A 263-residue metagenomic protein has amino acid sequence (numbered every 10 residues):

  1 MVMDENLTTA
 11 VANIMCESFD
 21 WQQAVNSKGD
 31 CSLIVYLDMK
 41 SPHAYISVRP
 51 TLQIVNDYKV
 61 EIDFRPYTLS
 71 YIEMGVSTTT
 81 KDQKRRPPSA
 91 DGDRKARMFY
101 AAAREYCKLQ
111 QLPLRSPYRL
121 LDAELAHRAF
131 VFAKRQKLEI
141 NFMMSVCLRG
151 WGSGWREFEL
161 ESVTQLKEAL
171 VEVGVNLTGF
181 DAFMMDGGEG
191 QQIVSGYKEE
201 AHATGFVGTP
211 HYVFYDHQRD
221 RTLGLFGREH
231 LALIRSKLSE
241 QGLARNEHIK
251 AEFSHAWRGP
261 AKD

Functional and structural regions predicted by a protein language model:
M1-N6: N-terminal targeting signals for export/organelle localization
L7, V11-I14, F19, G29-K59 (+1 more regions): C-terminal cap of thioredoxin/glutaredoxin-like
T9-S27, L69-M74, T78: Short alpha-helical hairpin
D20-A24, G75-V76, M98-A102, L114 (+3 more regions): Short hydrophobic/aromatic-rich motifs at helix boundaries and adjacent loops
Q23-N26, S89-D93, L170-G174: A broad, low-specificity signal for short, low-complexity segments enriched in glycine/proline and polar/charged
I46-S153, R245-A261: Structural alpha/beta surface segment adjacent to cysteine/selenocysteine redox centers across thiol/disulfide enzymes
